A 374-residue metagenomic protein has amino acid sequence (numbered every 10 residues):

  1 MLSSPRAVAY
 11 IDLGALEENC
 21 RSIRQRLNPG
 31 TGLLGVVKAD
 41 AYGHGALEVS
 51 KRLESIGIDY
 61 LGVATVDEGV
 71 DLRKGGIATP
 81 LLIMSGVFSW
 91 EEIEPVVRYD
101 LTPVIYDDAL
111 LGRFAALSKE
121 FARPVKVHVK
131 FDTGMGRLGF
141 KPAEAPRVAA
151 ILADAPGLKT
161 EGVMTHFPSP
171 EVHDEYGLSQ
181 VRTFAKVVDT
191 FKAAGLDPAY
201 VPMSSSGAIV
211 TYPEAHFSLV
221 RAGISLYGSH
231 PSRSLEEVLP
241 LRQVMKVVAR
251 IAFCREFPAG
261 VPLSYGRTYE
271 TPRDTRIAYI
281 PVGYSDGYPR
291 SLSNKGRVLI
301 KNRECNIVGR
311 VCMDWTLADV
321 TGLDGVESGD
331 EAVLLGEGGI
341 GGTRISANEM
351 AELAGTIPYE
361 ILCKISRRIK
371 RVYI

Functional and structural regions predicted by a protein language model:
M1-E17, Q25, E68, V87-W90 (+4 more regions): Active-site anion/phosphate-binding pocket segments in diverse small-molecule metabolic enzymes
L2-S3, A7-Y10, E17-E18, T31-P202 (+1 more regions): Active-site-proximal beta-alpha core segment in soluble small-molecule metabolic enzymes
R24, S55, A78-T79, R147 (+2 more regions): Secondary-structure boundary/capping motif
R24-L27, T31: Basic, often amphipathic N-terminal segments
